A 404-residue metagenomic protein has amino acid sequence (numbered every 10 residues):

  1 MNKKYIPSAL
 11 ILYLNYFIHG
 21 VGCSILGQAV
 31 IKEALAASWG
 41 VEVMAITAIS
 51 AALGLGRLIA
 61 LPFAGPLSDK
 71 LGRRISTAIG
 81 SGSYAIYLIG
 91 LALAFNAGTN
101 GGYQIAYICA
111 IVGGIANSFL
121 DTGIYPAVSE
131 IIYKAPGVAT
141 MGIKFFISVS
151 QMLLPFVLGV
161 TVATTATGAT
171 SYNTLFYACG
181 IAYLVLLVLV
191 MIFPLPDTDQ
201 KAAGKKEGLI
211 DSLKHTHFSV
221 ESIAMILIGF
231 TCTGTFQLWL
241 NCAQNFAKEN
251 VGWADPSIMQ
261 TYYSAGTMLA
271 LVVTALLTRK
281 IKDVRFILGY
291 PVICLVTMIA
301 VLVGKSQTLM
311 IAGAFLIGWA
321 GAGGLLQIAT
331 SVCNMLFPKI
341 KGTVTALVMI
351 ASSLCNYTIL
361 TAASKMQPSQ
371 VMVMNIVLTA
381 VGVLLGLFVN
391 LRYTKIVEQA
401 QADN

Functional and structural regions predicted by a protein language model:
G27-Q28, H217-T267: Extracytoplasmic gate region of multi-pass secondary transporters
L61-R73, A270-D283: Helix-to-loop junctions at the C-terminal end of transmembrane segments in multipass secondary transporters
G82-N100, I293-K305: C-terminal ends and interior cores of transmembrane alpha-helices in multi-pass membrane transporters/permeases
C109-F145: Cytoplasmic helix-loop-helix junction between adjacent transmembrane helices in 12-TM secondary transporters
F119-I132, G323-F337: Intracellular juxtamembrane helix-capping segments at the cytosolic ends of symmetry-related transmembrane helices
K134-A135, A139-L195: Helix-loop-helix hairpin linking two adjacent transmembrane segments in secondary transporters
N173-M191, V371-N390: Symmetry-related core transmembrane helices of the 12-TM Major Facilitator Superfamily/SLC fold
K282-I328: C-terminal transmembrane helical hairpin of 12-TM major facilitator-type secondary transporters
